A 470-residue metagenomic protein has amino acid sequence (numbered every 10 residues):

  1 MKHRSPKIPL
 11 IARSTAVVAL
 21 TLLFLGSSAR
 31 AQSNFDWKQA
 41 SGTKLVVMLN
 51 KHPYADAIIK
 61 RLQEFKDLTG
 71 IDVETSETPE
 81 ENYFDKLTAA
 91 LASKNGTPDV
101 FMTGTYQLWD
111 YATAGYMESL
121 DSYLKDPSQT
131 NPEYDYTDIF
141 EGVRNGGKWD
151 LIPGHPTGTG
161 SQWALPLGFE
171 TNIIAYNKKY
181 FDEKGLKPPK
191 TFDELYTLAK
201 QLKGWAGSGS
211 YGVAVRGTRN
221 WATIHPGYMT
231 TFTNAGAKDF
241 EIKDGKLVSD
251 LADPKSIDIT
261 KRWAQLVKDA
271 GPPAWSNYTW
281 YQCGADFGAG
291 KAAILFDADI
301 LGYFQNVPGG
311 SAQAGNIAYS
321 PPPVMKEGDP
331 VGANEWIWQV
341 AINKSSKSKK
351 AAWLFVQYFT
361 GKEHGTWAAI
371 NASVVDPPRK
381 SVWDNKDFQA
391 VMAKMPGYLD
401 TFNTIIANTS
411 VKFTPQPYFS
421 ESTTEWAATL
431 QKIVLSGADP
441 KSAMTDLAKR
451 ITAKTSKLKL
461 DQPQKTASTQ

Functional and structural regions predicted by a protein language model:
Q32, H155, I317-V324, I370-A428 (+2 more regions): Long, aromatic- and glycine/proline-rich binding clefts that accommodate carbohydrate-like moieties
Q32-Q39, W109-T171, A318-S320, T469: Hinge/lid segment of periplasmic solute-binding proteins
N34-D36, P53-V73, W426, M444: Short, polar/charged alpha-helical segment
W37-K38, D121-R144, A206, G217-T218 (+6 more regions): Short, solvent-exposed loop/beta-turn-alpha elements that line the ligand-binding surface or hinge of extracytoplasmic
S41-H52, I71-S76, D99-V100, W163 (+1 more regions): Short, well-ordered beta-strand elements
K60-G146, K179-K190, G284-D286, G290-I294 (+1 more regions): Extracytoplasmic "Venus flytrap"/periplasmic binding protein-like
D150-L167, N172, Y196-V248, A292: Extracytoplasmic/periplasmic solute-binding protein
L198-K203, I242-N277, A318, P322: Glycine-centered hinge/linker elements that transmit conformational signals in sensory and ligand-binding systems
